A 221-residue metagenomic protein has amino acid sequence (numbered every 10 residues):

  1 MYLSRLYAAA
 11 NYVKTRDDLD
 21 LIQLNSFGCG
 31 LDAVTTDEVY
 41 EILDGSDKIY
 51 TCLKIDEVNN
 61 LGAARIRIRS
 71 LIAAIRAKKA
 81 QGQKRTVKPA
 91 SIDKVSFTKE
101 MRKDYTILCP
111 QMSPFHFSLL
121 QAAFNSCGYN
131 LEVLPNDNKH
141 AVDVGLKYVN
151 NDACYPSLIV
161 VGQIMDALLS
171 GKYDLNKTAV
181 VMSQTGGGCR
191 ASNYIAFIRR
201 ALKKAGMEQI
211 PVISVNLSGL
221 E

Functional and structural regions predicted by a protein language model:
M1-E221: An N-terminal assembly and electron-transfer interface module characteristic of large anaerobic redox and radical
